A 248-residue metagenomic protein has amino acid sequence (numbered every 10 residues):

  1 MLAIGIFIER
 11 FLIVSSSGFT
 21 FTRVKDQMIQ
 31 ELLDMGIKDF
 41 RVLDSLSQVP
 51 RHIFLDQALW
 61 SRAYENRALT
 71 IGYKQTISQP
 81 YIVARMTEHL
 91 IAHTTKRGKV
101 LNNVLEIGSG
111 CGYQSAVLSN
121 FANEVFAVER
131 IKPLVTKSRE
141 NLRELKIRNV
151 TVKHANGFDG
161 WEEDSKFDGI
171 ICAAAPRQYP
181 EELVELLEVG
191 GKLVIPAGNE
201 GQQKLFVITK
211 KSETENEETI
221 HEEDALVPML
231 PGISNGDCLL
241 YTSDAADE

Functional and structural regions predicted by a protein language model:
A3, Y241-A246: Conserved small/polar residues in nucleotide/adenosyl-binding loops
A3-F7, L12: Generic short N-terminal amphipathic or hydrophobic helices
F11-K99, E222-P228: Class I SAM-dependent transferase core
D39, N66, N156, D168 (+1 more regions): Acidic side chains
P50, T70, P80, P180 (+2 more regions): Proline-centered helix-kink/hinge sites
I91-E213: Conserved nucleotide-cofactor-binding alpha/beta core module
G198-S243: Active-site capping/gating segments
